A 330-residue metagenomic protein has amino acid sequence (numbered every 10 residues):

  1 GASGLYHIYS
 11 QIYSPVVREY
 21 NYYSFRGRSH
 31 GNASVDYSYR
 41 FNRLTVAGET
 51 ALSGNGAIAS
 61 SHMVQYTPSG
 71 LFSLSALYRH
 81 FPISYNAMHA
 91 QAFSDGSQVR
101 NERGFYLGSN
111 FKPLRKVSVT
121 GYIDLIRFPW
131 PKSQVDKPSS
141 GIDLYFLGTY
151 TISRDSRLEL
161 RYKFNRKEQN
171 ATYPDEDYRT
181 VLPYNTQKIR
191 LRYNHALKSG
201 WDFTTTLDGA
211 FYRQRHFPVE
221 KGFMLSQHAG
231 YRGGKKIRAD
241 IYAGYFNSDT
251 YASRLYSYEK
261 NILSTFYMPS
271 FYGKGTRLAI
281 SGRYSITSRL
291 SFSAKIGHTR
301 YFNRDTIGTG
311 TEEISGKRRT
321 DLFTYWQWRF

Functional and structural regions predicted by a protein language model:
S3-F330: Exposed, low-structure sequence patches enriched in small/polar residues
